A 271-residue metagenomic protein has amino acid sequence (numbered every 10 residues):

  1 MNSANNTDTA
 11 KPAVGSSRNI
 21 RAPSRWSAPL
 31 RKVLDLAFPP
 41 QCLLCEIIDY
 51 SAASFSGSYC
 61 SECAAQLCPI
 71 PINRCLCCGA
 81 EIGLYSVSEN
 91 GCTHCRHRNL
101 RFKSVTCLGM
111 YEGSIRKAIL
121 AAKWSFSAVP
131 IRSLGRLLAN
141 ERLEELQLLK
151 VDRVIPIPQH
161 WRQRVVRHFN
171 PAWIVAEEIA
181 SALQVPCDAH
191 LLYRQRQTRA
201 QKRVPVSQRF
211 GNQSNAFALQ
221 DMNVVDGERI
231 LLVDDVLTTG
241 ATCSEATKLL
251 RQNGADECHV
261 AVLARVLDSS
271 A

Functional and structural regions predicted by a protein language model:
M1-D234, T238-A271: Glycine-rich phosphate/pyrophosphate-handling loop used in enzymes and phosphotransfer proteins
